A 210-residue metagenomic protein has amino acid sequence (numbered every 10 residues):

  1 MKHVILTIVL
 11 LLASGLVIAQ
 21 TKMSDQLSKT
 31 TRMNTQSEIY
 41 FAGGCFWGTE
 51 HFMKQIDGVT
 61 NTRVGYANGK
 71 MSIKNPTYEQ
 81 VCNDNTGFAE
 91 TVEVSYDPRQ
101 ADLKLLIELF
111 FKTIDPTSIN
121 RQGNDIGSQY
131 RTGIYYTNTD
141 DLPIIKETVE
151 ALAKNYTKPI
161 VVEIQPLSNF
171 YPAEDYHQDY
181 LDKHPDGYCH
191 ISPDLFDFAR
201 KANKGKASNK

Functional and structural regions predicted by a protein language model:
M1-M23: Bacterial Sec-dependent N-terminal signal peptides
V17-K210: Flexible coil/turn and secondary-structure edge motifs
